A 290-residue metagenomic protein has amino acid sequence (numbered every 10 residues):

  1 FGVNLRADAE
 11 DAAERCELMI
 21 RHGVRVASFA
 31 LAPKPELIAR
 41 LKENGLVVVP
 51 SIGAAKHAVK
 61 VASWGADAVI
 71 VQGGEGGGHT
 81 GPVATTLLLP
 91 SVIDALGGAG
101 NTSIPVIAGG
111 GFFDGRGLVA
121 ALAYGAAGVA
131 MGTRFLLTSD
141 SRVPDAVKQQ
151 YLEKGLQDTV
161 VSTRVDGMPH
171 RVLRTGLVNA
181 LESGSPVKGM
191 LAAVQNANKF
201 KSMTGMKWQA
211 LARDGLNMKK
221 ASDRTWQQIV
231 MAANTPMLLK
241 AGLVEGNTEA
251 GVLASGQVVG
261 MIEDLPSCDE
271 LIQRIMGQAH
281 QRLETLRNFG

Functional and structural regions predicted by a protein language model:
F1-S103: Active-site entrance/lid segments in N-terminal catalytic domains of soluble metabolic enzymes
V47, G110, G260: Generic anion/oxyanion-binding catalytic loop in active/binding sites
V48, A108, A130-M131: A structural signal for the hydrophobic beta-strands that form the central parallel beta-sheet of Rossmann-like
G74-E75, G110-F112: Acidic, glycine-rich active-site loops and adjacent beta-strand->loop/helix elements that engage anionic groups
P82-S103, F113-G290: Conserved active-site-proximal phosphate/metal-binding subdomains
